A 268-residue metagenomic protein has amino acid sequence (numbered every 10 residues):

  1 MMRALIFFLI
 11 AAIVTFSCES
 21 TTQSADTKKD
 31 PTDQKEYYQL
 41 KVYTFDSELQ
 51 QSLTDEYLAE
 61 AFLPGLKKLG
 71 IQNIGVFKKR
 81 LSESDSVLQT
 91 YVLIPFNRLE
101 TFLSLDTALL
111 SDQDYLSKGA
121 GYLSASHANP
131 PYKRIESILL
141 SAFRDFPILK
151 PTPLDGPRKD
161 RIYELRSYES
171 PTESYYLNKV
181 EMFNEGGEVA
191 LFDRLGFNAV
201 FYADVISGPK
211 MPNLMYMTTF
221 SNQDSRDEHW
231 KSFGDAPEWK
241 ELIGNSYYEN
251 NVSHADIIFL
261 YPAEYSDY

Functional and structural regions predicted by a protein language model:
M1-L5, S20: Positively charged n-region of N-terminal signal peptides that target proteins for export
A4-A12: Sec-dependent N-terminal signal peptides
V14-S17: C-terminal motif of bacterial Sec signal peptides marking the signal peptidase cleavage site
S20-L116, A120-E238, E249-Y268: Short S/T/G/P-rich N-terminal loop/turn motif that feeds into the first structured element of a domain
